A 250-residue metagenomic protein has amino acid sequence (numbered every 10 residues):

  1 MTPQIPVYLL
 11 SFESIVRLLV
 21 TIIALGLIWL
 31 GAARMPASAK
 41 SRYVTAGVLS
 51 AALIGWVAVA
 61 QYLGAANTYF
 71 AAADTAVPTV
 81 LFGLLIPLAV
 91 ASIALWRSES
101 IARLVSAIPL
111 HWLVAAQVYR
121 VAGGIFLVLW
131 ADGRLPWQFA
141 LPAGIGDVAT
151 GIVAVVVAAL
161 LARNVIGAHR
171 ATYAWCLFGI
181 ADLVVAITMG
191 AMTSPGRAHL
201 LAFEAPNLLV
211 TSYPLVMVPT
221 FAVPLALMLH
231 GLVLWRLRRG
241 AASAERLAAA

Functional and structural regions predicted by a protein language model:
M1-L25, A71-L85, P214-V216: Hydrophobic transmembrane alpha-helical segments in integral membrane proteins
T2, G196-M217: Short, membrane-exposed interhelical loops at transmembrane-helix boundaries
R17-I28, G83-R97, A149-A158, M217-W235: Hydrophobic cores of alpha-helical transmembrane segments in multi-pass inner/ER membrane proteins, independent
G31-P36, A60-A71, F126-L135: Juxtamembrane "helix-exit" motif on the non-cytosolic side of transmembrane helices
A39-L53, A107-V114, A168-T172: Membrane-interfacial loop-to-transmembrane alpha-helix junctions, especially the N-terminal start
Y43-A91, I101, V105: Early transmembrane hairpin module of multi-pass membrane proteins
R97-A168: Membrane-proximal helix-loop-helix units in multi-pass membrane proteins
A171-M189: Hydrophobic alpha-helical membrane-insertion segments
